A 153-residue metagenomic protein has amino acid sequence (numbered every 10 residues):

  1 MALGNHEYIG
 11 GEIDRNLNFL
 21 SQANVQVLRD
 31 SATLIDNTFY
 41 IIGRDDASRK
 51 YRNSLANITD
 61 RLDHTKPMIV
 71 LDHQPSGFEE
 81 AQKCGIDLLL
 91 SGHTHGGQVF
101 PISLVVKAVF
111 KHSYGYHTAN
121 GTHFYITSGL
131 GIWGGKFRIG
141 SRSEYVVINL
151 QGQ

Functional and structural regions predicted by a protein language model:
M1-Q153: Soluble catalytic domains of enzymes that build or remodel membrane lipids, polysaccharides, and related
